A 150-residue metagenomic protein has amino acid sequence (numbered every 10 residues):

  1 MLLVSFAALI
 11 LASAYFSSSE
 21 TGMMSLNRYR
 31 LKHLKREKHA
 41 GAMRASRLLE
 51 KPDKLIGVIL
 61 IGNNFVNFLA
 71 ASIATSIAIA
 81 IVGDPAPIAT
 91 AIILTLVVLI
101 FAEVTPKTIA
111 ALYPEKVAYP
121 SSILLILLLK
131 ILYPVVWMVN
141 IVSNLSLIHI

Functional and structural regions predicted by a protein language model:
M1-I148: Membrane-embedded alpha-helical segments of inner-membrane proteins
